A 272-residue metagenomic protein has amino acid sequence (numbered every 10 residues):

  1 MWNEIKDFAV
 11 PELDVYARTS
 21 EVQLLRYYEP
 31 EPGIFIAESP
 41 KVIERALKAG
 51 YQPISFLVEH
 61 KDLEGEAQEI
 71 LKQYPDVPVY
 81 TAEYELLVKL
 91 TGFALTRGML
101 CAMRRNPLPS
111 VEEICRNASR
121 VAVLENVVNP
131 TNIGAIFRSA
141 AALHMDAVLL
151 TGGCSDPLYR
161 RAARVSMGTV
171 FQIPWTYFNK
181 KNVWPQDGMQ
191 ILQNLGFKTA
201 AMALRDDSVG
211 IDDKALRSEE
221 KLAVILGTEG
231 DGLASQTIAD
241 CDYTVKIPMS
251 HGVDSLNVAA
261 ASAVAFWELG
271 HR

Functional and structural regions predicted by a protein language model:
M1-E66, C154-S155: Boundary-proximal intrinsically disordered activation/regulatory segments immediately upstream of a helical core
N3-A9, P78-E83, P174-W184, V245: Short acidic-hydrophobic, aromatic-tinged amphipathic segments that line or gate anion-handling sites
G65-D76, T237: Short, aromatic/basic amphipathic alpha-helical patches
L71-G92, T176: A glycine-rich helix N-cap at a beta->alpha junction
M99-C101, S139-L143, P157-F171, S235-R272: Structured adenosyl-cofactor binding patch, chiefly the S-adenosyl-L-methionine
P107-D207: RNA substrate-binding interface of SAM-dependent RNA methyltransferases
A200-V253: Active-site/ligand-binding-proximal alpha/beta "capping" segment
